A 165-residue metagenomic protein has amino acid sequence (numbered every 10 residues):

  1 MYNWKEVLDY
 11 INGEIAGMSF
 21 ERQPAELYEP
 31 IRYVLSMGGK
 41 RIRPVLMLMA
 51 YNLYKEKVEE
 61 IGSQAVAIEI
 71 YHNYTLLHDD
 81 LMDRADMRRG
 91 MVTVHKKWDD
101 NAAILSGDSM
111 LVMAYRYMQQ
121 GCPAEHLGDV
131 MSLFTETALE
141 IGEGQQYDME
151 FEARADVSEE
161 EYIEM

Functional and structural regions predicted by a protein language model:
M1-S19: N-terminal amphipathic/basic leader segments beginning at the initiator methionine
F20-M165: Mg2+-dependent prenyl diphosphate-binding active-site environment of isoprenoid biosynthetic enzymes
